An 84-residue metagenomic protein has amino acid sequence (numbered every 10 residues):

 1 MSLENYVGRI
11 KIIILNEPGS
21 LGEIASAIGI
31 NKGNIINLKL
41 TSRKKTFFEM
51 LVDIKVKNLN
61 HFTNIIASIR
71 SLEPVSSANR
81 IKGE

Functional and structural regions predicted by a protein language model:
M1-E84: A conserved regulatory-domain signal marking ACT and ACT-like small-molecule sensing domains and adjacent regulatory
